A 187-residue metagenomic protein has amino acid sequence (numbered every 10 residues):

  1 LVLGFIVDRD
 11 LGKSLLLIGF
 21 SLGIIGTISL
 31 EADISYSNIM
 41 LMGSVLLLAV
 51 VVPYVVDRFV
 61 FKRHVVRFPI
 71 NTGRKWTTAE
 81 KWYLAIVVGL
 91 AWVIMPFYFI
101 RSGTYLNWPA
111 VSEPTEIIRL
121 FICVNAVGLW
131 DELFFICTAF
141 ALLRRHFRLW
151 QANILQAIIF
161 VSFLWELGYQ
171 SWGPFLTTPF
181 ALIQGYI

Functional and structural regions predicted by a protein language model:
L1, L17-I24, L84-W92, N153-L155: Alpha-helical transmembrane segments
L1-V60: Alpha-helical transmembrane segments in multi-pass membrane proteins
V2-I6, V55-V65, V127-L142: Alpha-helical transmembrane segments in multipass membrane proteins, preferentially the mid-helix core
G4, G12, G19, G23-G26 (+8 more regions): Residue-identity detector for glycine
V7-L11, H64, W76-A79, Y169: General structural signal for secondary-structure boundaries
D33-L46, P53-V127: Juxtamembrane helix-loop-helix connectors linking adjacent transmembrane helices in multi-pass membrane enzymes
L90-I187: Transmembrane helix-loop-helix hairpins at the membrane interface of multi-pass integral membrane proteins
